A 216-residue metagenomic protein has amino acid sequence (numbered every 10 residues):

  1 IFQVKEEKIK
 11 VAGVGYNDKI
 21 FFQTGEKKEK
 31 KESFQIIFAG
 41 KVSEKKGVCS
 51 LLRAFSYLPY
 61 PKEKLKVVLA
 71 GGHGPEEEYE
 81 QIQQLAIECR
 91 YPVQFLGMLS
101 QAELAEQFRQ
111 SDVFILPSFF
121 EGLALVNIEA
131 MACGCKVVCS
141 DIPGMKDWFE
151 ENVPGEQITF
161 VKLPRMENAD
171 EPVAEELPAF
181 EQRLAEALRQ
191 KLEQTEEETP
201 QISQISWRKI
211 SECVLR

Functional and structural regions predicted by a protein language model:
I1-I9: A short, active-site helix/loop in glycosyltransferases that binds the activated sugar's phosphate group
G15: Carbohydrate-associated surface elements
E29-K46, L52-F55, V68: Conserved donor-binding/catalytic core segment of Leloir-type glycosyltransferases
E80-L99: Nucleotide-activated donor-binding/catalytic signature segment of Leloir-type glycosyltransferases, i.e., the conserved
M98-L99, E106-S111: Short alpha-helical donor nucleotide-sugar binding micro-motif in glycosyltransferases
F119: Aromatic "clamp/platform" in nucleotide-sugar-dependent glycosyltransferases that forms part of the donor/acceptor
K136-C139, G144-E150: Short hydrophobic beta-strand element within catalytic cores of glycosyltransferases and related nucleotide-activated
A169-E186, Q190-R216: A charged, aromatic-enriched C-terminal amphipathic alpha-helix characteristic of glycosyltransferases across folds
